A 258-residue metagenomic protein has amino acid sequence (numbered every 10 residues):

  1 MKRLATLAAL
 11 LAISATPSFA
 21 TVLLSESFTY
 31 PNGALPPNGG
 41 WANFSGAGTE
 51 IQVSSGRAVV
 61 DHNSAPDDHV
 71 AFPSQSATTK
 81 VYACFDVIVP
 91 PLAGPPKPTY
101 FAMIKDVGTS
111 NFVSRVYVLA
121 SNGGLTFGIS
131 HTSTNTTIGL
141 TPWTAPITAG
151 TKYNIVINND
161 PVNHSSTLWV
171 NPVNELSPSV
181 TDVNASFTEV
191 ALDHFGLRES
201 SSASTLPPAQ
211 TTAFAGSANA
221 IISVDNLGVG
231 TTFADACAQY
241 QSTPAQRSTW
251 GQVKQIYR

Functional and structural regions predicted by a protein language model:
F19-A42, Q239: Extracellular carbohydrate-recognition regions
L23-E26, S217-C237: Extracellular, beta-strand-rich glycan-interacting domains
F28, F85, I147, K152-A185: Carbohydrate-binding surfaces in secreted/extracellular proteins
N32-P66: Extracellular glycan-recognition surfaces and repeat-rich motifs
V60-T126, F233: Secretory/extracellular carbohydrate-interaction modules and structurally similar beta-sandwich "look-alikes"
I129-N154: Short, aromatic/His-centered strand-loop micro-motif at the edge of beta-sheets
V180-S223, G228: Flexible glycan-contacting loops in extracellular carbohydrate-active proteins
D235-R258: Residue-level detector of functionally pivotal "anchor" positions at catalytic/ligand-binding pockets or at interdomain
